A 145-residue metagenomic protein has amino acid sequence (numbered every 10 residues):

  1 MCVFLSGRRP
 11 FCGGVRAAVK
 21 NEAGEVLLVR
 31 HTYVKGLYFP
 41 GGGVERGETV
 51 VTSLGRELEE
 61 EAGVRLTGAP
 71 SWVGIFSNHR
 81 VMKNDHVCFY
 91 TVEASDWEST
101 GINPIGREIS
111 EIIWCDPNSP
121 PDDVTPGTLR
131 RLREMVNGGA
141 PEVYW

Functional and structural regions predicted by a protein language model:
M1-R16: Acidic, metal-coordinating catalytic segment for phosphate/diphosphate chemistry, firing primarily on the Nudix
F11, G68, N84-H86: Residue-level preference for beta-strand/loop junctions
G13-V15, G24, H86-C88, S110: Change "...and in nucleic-acid phosphodiester-cleaving endonucleases..." to "...and in nucleic-acid processing enzymes
V19, F89-E93, I113-D116: Short, well-ordered beta-strand micro-motif
N21, E25-E61: Conserved Nudix-box catalytic region and its N-terminal flanking loop in Nudix hydrolases and closely related
G36, G106-W145: Nudix hydrolase/Nudix homology domain
R65-G74: A short coil-to-beta-strand element that immediately follows conserved catalytic motifs
F76-G101, R131, M135: Active-site-adjacent beta-strand/loop module that shapes the phosphate/pyrophosphate-binding cleft
